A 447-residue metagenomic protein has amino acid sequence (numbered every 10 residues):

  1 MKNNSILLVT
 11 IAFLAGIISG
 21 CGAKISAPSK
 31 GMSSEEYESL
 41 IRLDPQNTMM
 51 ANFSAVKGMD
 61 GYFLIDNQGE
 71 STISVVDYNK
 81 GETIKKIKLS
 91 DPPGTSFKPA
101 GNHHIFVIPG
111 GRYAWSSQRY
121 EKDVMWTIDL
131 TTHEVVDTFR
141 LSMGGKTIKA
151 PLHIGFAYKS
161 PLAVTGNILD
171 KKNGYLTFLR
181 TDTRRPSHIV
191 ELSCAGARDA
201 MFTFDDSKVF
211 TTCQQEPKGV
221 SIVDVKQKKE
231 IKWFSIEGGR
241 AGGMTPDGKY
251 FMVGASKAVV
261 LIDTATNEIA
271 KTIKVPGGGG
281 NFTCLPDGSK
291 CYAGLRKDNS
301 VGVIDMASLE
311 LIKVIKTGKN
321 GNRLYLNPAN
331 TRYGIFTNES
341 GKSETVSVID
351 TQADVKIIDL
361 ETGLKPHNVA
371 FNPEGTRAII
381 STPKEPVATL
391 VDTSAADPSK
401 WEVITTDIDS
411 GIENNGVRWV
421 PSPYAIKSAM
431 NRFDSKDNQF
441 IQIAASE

Functional and structural regions predicted by a protein language model:
M1-L8: Bacterial N-terminal signal peptides that target proteins for export
V9-I17: Bacterial N-terminal signal peptides
G20-E447: Predominantly soluble domains enriched in secretory-pathway, periplasmic, or organellar proteins
